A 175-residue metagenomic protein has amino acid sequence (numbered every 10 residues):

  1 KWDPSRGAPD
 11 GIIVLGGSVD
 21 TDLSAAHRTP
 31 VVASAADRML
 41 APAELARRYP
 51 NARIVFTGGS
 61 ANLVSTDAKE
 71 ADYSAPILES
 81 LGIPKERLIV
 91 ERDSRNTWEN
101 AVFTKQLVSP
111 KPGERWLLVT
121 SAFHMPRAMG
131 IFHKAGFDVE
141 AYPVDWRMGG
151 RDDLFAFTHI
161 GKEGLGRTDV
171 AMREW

Functional and structural regions predicted by a protein language model:
K1-L165, D169: A structural signal for short, hydrophobic/glycine-enriched beta-strand patches
M172-W175: A transmembrane-helix-recognition feature enriched in membrane-embedded lipid enzymes and envelope glyco-/phospholipid
